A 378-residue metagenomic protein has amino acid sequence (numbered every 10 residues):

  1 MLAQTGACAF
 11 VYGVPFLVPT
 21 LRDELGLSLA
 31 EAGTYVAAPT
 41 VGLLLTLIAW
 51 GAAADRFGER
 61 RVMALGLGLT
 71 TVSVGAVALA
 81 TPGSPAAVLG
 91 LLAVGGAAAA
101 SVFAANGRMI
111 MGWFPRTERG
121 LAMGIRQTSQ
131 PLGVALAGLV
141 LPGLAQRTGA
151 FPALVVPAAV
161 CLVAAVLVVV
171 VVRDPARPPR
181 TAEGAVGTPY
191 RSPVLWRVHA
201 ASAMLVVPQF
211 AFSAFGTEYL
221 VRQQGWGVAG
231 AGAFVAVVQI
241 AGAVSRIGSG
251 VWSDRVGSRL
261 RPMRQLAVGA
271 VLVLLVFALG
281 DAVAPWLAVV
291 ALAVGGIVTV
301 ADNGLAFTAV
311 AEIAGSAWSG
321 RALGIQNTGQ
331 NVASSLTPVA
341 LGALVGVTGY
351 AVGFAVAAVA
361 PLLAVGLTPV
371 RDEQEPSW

Functional and structural regions predicted by a protein language model:
Y12, T40-I48, A135, Q239-A243 (+2 more regions): Residue-level signature of mid-helix packing/kink "hotspots" within the transmembrane helices of 12-pass Major
V14-P15, V194-Q239, A243: Extracytoplasmic gate region of multi-pass secondary transporters
T46-G58, R246-S258: Helix-to-loop junctions at the C-terminal end of transmembrane segments in multipass secondary transporters
R56-L67, R255-V268: Cytoplasmic membrane-interface "Motif A"-like loop-to-helix N-cap segments of 12-TM Major Facilitator Superfamily
G68-P82, G269-A282: C-terminal ends and interior cores of transmembrane alpha-helices in multi-pass membrane transporters/permeases
L91-Q130: Cytoplasmic helix-loop-helix junction between adjacent transmembrane helices in 12-TM secondary transporters
R126-V172: Helix-loop-helix hairpin linking two adjacent transmembrane segments in secondary transporters
R259-A306: C-terminal transmembrane helical hairpin of 12-TM major facilitator-type secondary transporters
